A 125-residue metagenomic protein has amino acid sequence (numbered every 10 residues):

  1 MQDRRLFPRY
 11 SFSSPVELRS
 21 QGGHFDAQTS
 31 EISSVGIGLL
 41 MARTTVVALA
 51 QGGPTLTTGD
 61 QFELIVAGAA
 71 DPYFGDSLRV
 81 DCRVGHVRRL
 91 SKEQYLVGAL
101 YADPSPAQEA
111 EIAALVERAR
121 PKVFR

Functional and structural regions predicted by a protein language model:
M1-R125: Structured alpha-helical
